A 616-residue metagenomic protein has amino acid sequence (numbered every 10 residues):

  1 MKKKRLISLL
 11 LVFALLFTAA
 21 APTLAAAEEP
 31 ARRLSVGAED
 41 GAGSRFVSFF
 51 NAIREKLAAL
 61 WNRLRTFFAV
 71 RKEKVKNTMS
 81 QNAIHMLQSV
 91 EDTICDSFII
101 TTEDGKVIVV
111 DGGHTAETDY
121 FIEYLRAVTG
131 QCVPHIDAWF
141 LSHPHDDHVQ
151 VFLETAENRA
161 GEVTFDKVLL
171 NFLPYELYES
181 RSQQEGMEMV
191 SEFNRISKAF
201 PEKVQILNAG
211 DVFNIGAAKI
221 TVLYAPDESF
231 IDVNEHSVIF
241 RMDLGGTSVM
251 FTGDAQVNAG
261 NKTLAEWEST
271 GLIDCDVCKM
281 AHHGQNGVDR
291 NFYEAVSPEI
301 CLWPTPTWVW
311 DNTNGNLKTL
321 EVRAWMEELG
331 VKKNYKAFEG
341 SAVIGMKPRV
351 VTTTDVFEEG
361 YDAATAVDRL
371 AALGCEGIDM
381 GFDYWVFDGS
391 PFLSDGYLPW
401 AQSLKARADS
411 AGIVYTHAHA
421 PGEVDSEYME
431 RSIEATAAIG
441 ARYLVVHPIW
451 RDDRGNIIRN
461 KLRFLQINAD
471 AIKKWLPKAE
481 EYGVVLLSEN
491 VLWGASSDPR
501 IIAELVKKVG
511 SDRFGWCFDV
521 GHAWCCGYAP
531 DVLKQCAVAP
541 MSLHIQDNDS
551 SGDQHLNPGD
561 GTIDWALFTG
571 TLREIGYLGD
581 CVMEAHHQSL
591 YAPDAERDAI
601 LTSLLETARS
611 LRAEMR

Functional and structural regions predicted by a protein language model:
A19-L34: Sec-dependent signal peptide cleavage junction
F68-R71, V75-H135, I206-D274, A342-K347: Core dinuclear metal-dependent hydrolase active-site scaffold
E103-I108, T115-P174, E266-Q285, S297-L302: Active-site metal-binding motif and surrounding structural segment of the metallo-beta-lactamase
K167, Y175-N234, I300, T305-K347: Binuclear metal-ion centers of metallo-dependent hydrolases, dominated by the metallo-beta-lactamase
P348-V351, G360-G374, A437-G440, P499-F518 (+1 more regions): Histidine-acidic metal/acid-base catalytic patches
P348-Y443, S511, V538, T602-R616: N-terminal pre-domain/capping segments
A371, Q402, V414, P421-F518 (+2 more regions): Active-site acidic/histidine proton-transfer and metal-coordination neighborhood in alpha/beta enzyme cores
